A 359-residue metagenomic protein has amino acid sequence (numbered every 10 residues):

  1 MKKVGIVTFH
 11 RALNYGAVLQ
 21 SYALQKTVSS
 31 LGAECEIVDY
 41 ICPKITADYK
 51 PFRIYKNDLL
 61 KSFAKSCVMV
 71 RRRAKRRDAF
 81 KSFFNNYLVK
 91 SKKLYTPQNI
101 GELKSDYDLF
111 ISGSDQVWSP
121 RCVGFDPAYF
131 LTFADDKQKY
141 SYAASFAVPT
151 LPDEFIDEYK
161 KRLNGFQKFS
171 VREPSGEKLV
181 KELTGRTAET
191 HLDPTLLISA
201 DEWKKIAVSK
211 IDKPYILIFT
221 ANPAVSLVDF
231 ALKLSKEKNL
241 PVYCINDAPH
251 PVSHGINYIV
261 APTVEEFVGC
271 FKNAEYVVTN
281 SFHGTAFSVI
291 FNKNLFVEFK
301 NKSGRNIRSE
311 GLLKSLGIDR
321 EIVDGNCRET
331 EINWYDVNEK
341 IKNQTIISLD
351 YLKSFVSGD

Functional and structural regions predicted by a protein language model:
M1-D359: Active-site anion-handling motifs in enzyme catalytic cores
